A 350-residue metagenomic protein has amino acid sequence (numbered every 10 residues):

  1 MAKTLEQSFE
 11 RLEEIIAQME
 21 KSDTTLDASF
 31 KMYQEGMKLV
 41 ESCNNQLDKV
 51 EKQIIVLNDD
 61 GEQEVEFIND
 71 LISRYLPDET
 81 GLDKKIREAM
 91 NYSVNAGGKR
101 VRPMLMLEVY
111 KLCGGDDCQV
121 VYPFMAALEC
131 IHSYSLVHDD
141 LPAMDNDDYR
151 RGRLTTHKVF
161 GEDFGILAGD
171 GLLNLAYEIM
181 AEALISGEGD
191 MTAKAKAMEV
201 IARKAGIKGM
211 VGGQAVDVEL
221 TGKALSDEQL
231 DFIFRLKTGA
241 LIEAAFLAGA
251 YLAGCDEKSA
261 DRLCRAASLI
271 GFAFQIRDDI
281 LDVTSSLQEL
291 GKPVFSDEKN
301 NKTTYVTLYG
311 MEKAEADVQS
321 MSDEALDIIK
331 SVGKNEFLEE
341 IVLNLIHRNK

Functional and structural regions predicted by a protein language model:
M1-E66: Extended, charged amphipathic alpha-helical "stalk" segments
L12, C43, V50, I68-L71 (+3 more regions): Amphipathic alpha-helices that form helix-helix packing interfaces
K52-V56, I72, L172: Generic preference for hydrophobic/aromatic residues in regular secondary structure cores
E64-L76: N-terminal amphipathic/basic leader segments beginning at the initiator methionine
L76-I329, G333-I346: Mg2+-dependent prenyl diphosphate-binding active-site environment of isoprenoid biosynthetic enzymes
N349-K350: Short cytosolic juxtamembrane segments of multi-pass membrane proteins
